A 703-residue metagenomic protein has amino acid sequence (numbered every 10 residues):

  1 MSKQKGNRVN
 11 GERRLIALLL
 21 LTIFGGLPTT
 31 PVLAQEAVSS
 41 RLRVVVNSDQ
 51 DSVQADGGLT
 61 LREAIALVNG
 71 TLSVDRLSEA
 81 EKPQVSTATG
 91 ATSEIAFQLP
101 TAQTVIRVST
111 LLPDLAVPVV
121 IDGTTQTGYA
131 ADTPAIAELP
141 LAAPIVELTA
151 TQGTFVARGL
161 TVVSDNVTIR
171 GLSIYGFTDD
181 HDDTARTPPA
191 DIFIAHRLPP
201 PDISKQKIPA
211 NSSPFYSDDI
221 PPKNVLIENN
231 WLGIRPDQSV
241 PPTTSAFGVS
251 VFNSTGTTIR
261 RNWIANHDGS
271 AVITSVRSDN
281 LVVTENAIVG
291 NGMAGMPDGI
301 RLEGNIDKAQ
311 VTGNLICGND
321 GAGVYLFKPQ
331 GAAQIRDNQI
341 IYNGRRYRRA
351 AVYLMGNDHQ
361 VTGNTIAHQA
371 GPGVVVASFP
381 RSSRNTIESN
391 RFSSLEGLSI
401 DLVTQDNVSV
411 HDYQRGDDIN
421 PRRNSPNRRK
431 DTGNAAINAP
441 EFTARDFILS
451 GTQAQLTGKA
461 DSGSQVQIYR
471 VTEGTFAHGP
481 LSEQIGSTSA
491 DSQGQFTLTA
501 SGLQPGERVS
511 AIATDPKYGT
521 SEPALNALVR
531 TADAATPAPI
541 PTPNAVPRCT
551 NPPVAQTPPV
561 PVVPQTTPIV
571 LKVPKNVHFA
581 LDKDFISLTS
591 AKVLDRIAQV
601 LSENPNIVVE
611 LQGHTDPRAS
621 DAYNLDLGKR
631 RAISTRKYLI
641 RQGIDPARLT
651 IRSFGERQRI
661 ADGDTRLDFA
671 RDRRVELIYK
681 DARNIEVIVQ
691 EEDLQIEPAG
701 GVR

Functional and structural regions predicted by a protein language model:
G26-K223, T244, A367-Q369, S378 (+6 more regions): N-terminal, post-signal-peptide segments of secreted/periplasmic proteins
A96, D122, E147-T149, T161 (+16 more regions): Extracellular beta-strand solenoid repeats
I121, T168-R170, L226-E228, T257-R260 (+8 more regions): All-beta strand scaffolds that present successive hydrophobic residues in beta-strands
V156-R158, T178-A185, P236-F247, D268-T274 (+5 more regions): Short glycine/acidic-rich loop motifs that flank beta-strands on beta-rich extracellular proteins
D515-S521: Short acidic/polar inter-strand loop motif in beta-rich domains
K572, F579-G613, I640, L677 (+3 more regions): Periplasmic peptidoglycan-binding/anchoring modules of Gram-negative envelope and division proteins
T615-V687: Periplasmic OmpA-like peptidoglycan-binding domain that tethers envelope proteins to the cell wall
